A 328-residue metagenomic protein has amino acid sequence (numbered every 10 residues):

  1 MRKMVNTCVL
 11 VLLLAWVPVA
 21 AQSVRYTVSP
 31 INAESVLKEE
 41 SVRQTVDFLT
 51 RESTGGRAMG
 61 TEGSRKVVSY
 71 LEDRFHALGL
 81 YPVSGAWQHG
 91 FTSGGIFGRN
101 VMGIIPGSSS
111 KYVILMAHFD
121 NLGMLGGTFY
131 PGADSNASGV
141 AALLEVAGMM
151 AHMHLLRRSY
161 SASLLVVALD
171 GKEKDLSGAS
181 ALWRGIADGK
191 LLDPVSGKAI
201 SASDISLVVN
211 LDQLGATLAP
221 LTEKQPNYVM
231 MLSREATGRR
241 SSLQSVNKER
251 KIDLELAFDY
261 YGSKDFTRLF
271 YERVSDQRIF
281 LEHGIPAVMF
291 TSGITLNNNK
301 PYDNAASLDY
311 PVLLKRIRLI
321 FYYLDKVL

Functional and structural regions predicted by a protein language model:
T7-W16: Bacterial N-terminal signal peptides
S23-K66, L78, S292, L296-D303: N-terminal capping segment at the start of a domain
V28-V36, E52-E62, H89-T92, G126-N136 (+4 more regions): Second-shell loop/turn segments in exported
L49, F75, T92-G126: Acidic/His- and Gly-rich active-site-bordering loop/insert found across diverse amide/peptide-bond hydrolases
G56-P106: A non-catalytic alpha/beta surface segment that caps or lines the substrate-entry region of metallo-dependent hydrolase
G103, L115-M116, D120-L176, I320: Alpha-helical metal-binding/catalytic segments enriched in His/Glu/Asp
L169-L281, A287: Metal-dependent peptidase/peptidase-like ectodomains
T291-L328: His/Asp/Glu-rich mid-to-C-terminal helical/loop segments that flank catalytic regions of hydrolases
